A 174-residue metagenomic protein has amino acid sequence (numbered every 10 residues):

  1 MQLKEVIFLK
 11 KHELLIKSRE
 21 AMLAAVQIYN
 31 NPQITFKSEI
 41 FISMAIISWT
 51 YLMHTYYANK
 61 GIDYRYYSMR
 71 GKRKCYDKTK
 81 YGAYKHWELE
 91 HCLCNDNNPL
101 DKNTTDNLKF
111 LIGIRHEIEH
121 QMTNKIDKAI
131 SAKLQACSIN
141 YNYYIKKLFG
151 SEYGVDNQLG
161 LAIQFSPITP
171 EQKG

Functional and structural regions predicted by a protein language model:
M1-I42, A162, S166: Charged alpha-helical initiation segments
F8-S18, S38-I42, D101-L108, D127 (+1 more regions): Amphipathic, non-membrane alpha-helical segments in soluble helical-bundle scaffolds
K17, I47, F110, E117 (+1 more regions): Charged, amphipathic alpha-helical oligomerization/scaffolding segments
S18-M22, V26, S38-N59, Q135-S138: Short, hydrophobic, well-ordered secondary-structure elements
Q27-N30, M53-A58, H116-N124, Y143-G154: Charged/polar positions within long, soluble alpha-helices
F41, Y64-R65, L134, N157: Sparse recognition of residues in long alpha-helices and their boundaries
Y57-S131: A broadly used, surface-exposed interaction patch
I130-G174: Amphipathic, Lys/Arg-enriched alpha-helical patches that create a basic surface for binding polyanionic ligands
